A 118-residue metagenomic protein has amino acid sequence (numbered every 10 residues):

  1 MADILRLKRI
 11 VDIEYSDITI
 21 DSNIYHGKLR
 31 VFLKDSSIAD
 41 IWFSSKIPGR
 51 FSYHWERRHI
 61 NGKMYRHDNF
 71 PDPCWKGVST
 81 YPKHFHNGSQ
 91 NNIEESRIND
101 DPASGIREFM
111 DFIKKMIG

Functional and structural regions predicted by a protein language model:
M1-A39, F43-P48: Negatively charged, low-complexity tracts enriched in Asp/Glu with abundant Ser/Thr
V11, D21, G49, N61-K63 (+2 more regions): A general marker of short, structured functional hotspots
L29-L33, I38-I41, F51, W55-E56 (+2 more regions): Generic hydrophobic secondary-structure signal
S52-I98: An exposed acidic His-Trp-rich patch
S89-G118: Well-ordered alpha/beta subsegment
